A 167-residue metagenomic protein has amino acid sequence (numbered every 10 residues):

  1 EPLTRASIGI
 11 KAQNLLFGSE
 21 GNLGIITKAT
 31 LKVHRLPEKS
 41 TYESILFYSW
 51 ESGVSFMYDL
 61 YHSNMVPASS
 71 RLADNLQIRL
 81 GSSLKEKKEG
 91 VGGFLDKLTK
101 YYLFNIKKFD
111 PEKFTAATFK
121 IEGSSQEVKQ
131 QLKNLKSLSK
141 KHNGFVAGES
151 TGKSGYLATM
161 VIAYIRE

Functional and structural regions predicted by a protein language model:
E1-A73: FAD-binding subdomain of flavoenzyme oxidoreductases
V54-E167: C-terminal substrate-recognition/cap domain of FAD-linked oxidoreductases
